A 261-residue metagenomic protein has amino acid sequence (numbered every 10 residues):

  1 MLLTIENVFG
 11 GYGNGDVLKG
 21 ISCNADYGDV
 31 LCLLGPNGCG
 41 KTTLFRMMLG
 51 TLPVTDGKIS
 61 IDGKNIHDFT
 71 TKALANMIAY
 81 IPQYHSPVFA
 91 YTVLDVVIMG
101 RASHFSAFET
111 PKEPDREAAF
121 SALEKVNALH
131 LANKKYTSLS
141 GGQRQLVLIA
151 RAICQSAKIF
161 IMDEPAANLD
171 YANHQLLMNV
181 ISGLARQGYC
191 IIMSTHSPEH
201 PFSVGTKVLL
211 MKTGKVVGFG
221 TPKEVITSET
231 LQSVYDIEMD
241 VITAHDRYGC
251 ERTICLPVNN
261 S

Functional and structural regions predicted by a protein language model:
L34-P36: The feature captures the beta-strand-to-loop junction immediately N-terminal to the Walker
L49: Helix-to-loop junction immediately C-terminal to a conserved catalytic motif
G57-N65, L74: Conserved ABC transporter NBD signature motif
I98, E113-L131: Conserved ABC ATPase "signature" region
K135-L139, Q143: Conserved ABC ATPase signature
F160-E164: Catalytic Walker B motif of ABC-type/P-loop ATPase nucleotide-binding domains
V234-S261: ABC ATPase nucleotide-binding domains
